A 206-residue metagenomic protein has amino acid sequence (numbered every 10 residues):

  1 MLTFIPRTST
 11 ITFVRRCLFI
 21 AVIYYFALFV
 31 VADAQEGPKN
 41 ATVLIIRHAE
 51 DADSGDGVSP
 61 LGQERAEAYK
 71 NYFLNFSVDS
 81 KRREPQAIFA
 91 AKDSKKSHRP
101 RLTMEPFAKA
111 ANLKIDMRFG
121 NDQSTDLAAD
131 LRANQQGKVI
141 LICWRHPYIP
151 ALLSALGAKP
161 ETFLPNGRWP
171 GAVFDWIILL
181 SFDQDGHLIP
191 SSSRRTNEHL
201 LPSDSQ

Functional and structural regions predicted by a protein language model:
M1-F13: N-terminal secretory signal peptides that target proteins for export/translocation
P6-R7, Y24, K39: Residue-level detector of alpha-helix boundary/anchor positions
C17-L28: Bacterial N-terminal signal peptides
A32-E36: Boundary at the C-terminal end of the N-terminal hydrophobic targeting segment
G37-G137, Y148-Q206: Active-site-proximal alpha-helix that buttresses catalytic centers in soluble enzyme cores
I140: Conserved beta-strand position immediately N-terminal to the Walker
C143-R145: Short beta-strand segments
